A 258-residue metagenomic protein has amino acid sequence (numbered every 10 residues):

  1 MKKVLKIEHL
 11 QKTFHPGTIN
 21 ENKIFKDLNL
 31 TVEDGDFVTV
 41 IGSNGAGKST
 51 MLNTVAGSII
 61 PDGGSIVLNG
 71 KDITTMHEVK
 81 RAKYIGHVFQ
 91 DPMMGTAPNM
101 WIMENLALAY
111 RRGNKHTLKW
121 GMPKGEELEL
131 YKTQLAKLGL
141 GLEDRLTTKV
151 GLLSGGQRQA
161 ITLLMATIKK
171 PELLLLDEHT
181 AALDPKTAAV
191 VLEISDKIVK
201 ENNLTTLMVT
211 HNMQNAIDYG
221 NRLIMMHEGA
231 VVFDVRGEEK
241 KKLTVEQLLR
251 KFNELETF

Functional and structural regions predicted by a protein language model:
M1-V4, T13-D27, H77: A short, flexible loop at the N-terminus of ABC-type nucleotide-binding domains that lies
T18, D72-G86, M94, T117 (+2 more regions): ABC ATPase NBD coupling module
I41-S43: The feature captures the beta-strand-to-loop junction immediately N-terminal to the Walker
A56: Helix-to-loop junction immediately C-terminal to a conserved catalytic motif
G64-D72, F233-V235: Conserved ABC transporter NBD signature motif
A166-T167: ABC ATPase C-loop
T210-H211: H-loop/switch region of ABC-family ATPase nucleotide-binding domains
A230-E254: Conserved beta-strand-loop-alpha-helix hinge in the C-terminal portion of ABC ATPase nucleotide-binding domains
